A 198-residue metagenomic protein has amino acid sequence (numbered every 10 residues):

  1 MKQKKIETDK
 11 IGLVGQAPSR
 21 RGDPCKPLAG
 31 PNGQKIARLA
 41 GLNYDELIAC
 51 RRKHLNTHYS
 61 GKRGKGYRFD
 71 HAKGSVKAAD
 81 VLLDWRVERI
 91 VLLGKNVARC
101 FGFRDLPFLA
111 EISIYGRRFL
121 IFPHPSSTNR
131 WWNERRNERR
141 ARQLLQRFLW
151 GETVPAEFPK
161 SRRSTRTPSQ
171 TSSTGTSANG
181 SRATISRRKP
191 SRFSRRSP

Functional and structural regions predicted by a protein language model:
M1, S164, R196-P198: Short intrinsically disordered terminal tails
M1-A110, I114-W131, R135, R139-G151: A polyanion-binding, active-site-adjacent surface
Q3, T8-I11, R166, R182 (+1 more regions): Low-complexity, intrinsically disordered short peptide segments enriched in small/polar/basic residues
N137-G180, P190, S194: Charged phosphate-binding loop/patch that engages nucleotide di/tri-phosphates or the phosphate backbone of nucleic
